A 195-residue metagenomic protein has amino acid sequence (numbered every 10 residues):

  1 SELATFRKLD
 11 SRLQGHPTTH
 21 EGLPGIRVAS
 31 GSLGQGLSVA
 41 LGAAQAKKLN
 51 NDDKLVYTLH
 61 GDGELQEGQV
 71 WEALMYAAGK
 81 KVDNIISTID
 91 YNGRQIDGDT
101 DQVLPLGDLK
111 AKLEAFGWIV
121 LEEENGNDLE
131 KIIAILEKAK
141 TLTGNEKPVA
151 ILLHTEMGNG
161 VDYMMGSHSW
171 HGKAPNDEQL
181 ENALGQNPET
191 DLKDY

Functional and structural regions predicted by a protein language model:
S1-G79: Cofactor-binding active-site loop characterized by glycine-rich and histidine/acidic residues
S1-K8, A77-Y91, E114-W118: A glycine-rich helix N-cap at a beta->alpha junction
L9-R12, H60-E67, Y91-Q95, G126-L129 (+1 more regions): Acidic, glycine-rich active-site loops and adjacent beta-strand->loop/helix elements that engage anionic groups
T18, Q69-W71, D97-D101, I133 (+1 more regions): Short acidic, glycine/serine/threonine-rich loops at helix termini
N51-K54, D101-I135, P188-Y195: Conserved thiamine diphosphate
Y57-H60, I86-D90, L121-E123, L152: Short, conserved beta-strand edge motifs with alternating hydrophobic and charged residues
E67-N92, P148-L152: A short alpha/beta connector and helix-capping loop motif
L129, I133-Y195: Glycine/aspartate-rich loop-and-adjacent alpha/beta segment that forms the canonical ThDP
